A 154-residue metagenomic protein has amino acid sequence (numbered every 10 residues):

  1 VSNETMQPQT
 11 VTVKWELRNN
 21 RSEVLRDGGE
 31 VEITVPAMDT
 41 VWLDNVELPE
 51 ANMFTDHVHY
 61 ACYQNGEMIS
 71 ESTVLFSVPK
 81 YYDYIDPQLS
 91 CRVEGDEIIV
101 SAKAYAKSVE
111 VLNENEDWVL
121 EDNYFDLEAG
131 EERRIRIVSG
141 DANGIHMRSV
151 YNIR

Functional and structural regions predicted by a protein language model:
V1-T5, I99-A104: Asparagine-centered strand-capping/turn motif at beta-strand->loop junctions
N3, L17-N19, Q64, N113-N115: Residue-level signal for short segments within beta-strands and strand-turn junctions of well-structured beta-sheet
M6, L75-S77, Y105-E110, W118-L120 (+1 more regions): In a subset of proteins, long, contiguous C-terminal domains/tails are tracked
P8-K14, D27, K107-N113: Short, hydrophobic/aromatic beta-strand segments
T10-R18, V24-R26, F54-Y81: Helix-coil-helix junctions within alpha-helical repeat/solenoid scaffolds
V13-H57, E116-N143: Intrinsically disordered, low-complexity Pro/Gly/Ser/Thr-rich segments with frequent PxxP/GP/PP motifs and embedded
P49-S70, G140-I153: Short, aromatic- and glycine-rich surface loops/edge beta-strands on solvent-exposed regions
L75-G95: Low-complexity, acidic Ser/Thr/Pro/Gly-rich terminal tails and inter-domain linkers that flank the onset of structured
